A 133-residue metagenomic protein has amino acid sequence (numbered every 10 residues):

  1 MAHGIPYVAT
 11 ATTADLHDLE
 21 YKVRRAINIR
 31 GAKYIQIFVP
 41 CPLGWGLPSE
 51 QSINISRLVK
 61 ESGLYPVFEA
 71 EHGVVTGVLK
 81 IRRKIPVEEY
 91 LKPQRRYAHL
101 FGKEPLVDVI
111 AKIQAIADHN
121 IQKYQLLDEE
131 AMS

Functional and structural regions predicted by a protein language model:
M1-R25: Conserved thiamine diphosphate
A9-A11, Y34-F38: Short, conserved beta-strand edge motifs with alternating hydrophobic and charged residues
D15, F38-L43: Glycine-rich beta-alpha junction loops
V23-A26, E50-S52: Short, surface-exposed amphipathic charged segments that create phosphate/polyanion-binding patches used for binding
C41-S133: Flexible, low-complexity linker and terminal segments
